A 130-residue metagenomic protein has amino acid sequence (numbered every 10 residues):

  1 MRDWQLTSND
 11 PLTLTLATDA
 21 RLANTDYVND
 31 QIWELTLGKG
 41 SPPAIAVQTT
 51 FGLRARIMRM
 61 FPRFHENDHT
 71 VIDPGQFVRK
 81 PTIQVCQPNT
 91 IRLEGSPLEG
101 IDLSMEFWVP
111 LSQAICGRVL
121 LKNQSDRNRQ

Functional and structural regions predicted by a protein language model:
M1-Q130: Terminal accessory carbohydrate-recognition/targeting modules of carbohydrate-active enzymes
